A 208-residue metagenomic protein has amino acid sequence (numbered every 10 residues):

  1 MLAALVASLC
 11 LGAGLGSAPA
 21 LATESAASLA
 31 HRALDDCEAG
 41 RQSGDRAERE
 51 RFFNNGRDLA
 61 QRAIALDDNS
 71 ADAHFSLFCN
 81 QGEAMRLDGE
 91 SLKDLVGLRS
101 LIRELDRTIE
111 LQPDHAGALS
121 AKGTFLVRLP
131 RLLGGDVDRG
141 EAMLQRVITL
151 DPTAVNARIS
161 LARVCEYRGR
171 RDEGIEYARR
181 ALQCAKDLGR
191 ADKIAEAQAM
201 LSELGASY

Functional and structural regions predicted by a protein language model:
S17-L59: N-terminal leader/linker segments that initiate helical-solenoid repeat arrays
A33, E38-A47, F78, E83-L92 (+4 more regions): Short coil/turn linking the two alpha-helices of tandem helical-hairpin repeats
R51-N55, S91-E104, L132-R146, G169-A178: Structural signature of tandem alpha-helical TPR/SEL1-like repeats, specifically the intra-repeat loop/turn
D58, I64-A65, D106-E110, Q145-T149 (+1 more regions): Conserved structural position within tetratricopeptide repeats
A73, A118, A157, R190-A191: TPR alpha-solenoid repeat register
V164-Y167, R171-Y208: Terminal, low-structured helical/coil segments at or just beyond the last alpha-helical repeat
